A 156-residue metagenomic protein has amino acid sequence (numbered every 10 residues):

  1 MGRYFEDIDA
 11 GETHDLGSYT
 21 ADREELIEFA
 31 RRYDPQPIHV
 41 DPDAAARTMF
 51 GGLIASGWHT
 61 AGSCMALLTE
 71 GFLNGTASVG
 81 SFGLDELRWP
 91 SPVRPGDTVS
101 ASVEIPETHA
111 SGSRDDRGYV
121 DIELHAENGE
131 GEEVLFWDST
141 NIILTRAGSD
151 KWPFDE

Functional and structural regions predicted by a protein language model:
M1-F82, G148-E156: Hot-dog-fold acyl-thioester-processing enzymes
R3-D9, V93-D97, S102-E156: HotDog/MaoC-like acyl-thioester-processing domains
D15-T20, R88, T140-I142: Generic structural detector for well-ordered beta-strands
N74-A101: Mid-chain, well-packed structural core segment of small domains
